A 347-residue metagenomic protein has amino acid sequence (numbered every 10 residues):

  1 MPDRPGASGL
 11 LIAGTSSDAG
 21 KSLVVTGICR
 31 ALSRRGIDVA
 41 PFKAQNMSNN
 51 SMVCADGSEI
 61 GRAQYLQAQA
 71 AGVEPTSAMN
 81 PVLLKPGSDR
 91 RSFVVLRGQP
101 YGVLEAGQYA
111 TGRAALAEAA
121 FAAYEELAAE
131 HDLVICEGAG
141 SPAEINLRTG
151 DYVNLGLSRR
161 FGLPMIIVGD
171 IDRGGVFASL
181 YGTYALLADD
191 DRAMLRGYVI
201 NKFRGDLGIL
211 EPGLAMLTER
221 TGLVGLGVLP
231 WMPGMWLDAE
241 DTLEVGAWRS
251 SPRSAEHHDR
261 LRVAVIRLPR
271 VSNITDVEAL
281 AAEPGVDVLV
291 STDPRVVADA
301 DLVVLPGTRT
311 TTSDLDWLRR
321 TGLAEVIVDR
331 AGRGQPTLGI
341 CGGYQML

Functional and structural regions predicted by a protein language model:
M1-P336, Q345: Flexible phosphate-sensing "switch/lid" loops adjacent to ATP/NTP-binding sites across phosphate-transfer
C341: Catalytic nucleophile serine of serine hydrolases, specifically the conserved "nucleophile elbow" pentapeptide
